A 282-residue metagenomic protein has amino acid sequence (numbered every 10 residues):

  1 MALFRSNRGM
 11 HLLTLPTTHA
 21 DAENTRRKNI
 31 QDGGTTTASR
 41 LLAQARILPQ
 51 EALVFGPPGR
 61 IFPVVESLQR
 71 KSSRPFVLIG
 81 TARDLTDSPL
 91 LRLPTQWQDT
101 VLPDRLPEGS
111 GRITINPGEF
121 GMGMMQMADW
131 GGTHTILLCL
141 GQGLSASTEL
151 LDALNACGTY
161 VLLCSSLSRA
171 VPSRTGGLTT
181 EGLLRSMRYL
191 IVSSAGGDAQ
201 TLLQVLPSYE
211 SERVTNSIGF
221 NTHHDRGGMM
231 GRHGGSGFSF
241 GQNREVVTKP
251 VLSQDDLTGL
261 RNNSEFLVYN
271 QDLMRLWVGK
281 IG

Functional and structural regions predicted by a protein language model:
M1, N7-H11, T17-A20, G33-T35 (+2 more regions): Switch/coupling segment of Walker-type NTPase motor domains
M1-L41, L48, Y189, S217-G282: Conserved P-loop NTPase motor module
T37-R40, V101, T179-G182, T201 (+1 more regions): Exposed alpha-helical structural elements
L41-A43, V64-S67, S147-D152, L178-T180 (+2 more regions): Generic recognition of flexible, low-complexity loop/linker segments
A45-L48, Q69-S73, P103-S110, M127-T133 (+2 more regions): Flexible, charged surface loops at secondary-structure boundaries
E51: Walker A (P-loop) ATP-phosphate-binding motif of ABC ATPase nucleotide-binding domains
V54-Q69, R74-P75, T81-D84, R92-W97 (+1 more regions): Conserved P-loop NTPase motor cores
